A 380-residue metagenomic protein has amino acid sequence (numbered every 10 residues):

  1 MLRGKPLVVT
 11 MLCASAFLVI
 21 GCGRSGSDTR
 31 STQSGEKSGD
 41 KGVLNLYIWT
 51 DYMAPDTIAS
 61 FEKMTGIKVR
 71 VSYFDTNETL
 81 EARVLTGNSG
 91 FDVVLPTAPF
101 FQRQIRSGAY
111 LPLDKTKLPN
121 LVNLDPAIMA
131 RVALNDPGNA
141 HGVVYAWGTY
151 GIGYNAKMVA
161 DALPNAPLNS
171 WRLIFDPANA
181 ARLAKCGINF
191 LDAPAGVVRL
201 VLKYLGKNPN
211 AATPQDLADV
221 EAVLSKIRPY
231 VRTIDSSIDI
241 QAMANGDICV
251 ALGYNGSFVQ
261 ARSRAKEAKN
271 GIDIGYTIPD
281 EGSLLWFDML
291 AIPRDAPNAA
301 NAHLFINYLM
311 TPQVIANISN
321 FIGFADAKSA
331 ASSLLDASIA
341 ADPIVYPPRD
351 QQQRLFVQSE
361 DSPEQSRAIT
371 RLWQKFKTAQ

Functional and structural regions predicted by a protein language model:
C22-S25, R30-S107, Q241: Early extracytoplasmic/lumenal segment of secretory-pathway proteins
S38, Q102-T149, A166-F175: Hinge/lid segment of periplasmic solute-binding proteins
I105-L113, R131-V132, P137-N139, Y230 (+2 more regions): Ligand-binding "clamshell"
L111-V122, R172, A268-L284, P293-A296: Short beta-strand->loop
G153-M158, K203-G206, W286-N298, N317: A bilobed periplasmic-binding-protein/Venus flytrap-type ligand-binding module shared by bacterial periplasmic
N189-V201, L205-T277: Ligand-binding pocket segment of bilobal, Venus flytrap-like solute-binding proteins
P293-R354: Mature extracytoplasmic/periplasmic domains
R349-Q380: Conserved C-terminal helix/tail region of periplasmic/extracytoplasmic solute-binding proteins
